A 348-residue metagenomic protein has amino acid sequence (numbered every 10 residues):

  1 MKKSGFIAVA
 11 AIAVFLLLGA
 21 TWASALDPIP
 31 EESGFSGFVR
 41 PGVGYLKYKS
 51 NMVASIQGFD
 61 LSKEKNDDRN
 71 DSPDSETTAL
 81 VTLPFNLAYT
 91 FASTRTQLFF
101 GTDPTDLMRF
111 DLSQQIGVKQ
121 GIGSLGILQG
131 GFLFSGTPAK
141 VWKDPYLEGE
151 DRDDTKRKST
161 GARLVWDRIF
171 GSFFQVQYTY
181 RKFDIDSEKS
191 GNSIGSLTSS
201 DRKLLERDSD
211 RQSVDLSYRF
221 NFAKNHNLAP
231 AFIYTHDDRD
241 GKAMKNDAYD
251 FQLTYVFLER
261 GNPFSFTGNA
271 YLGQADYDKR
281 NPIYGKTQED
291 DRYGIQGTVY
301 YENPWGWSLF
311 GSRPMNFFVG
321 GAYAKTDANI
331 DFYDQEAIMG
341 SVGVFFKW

Functional and structural regions predicted by a protein language model:
S24-F35, A92-F99, G121-Q129, W166-Q175 (+3 more regions): Short loop/turn motifs that connect adjacent beta-strands in outer-membrane beta-barrel proteins
S24-R95: Outer-membrane beta-barrel initiation region
S33-F35, T77-L83, F110-Q114, K156-A162 (+4 more regions): Residues that define the transmembrane beta-barrel architecture of outer-membrane proteins
G37-P41, L98-F100, L128-F132, F174-Y178 (+5 more regions): Membrane-embedded beta-strand positions of outer-membrane beta-barrel proteins
V43-K47, F91-S93, T102-D106, F132-P138 (+9 more regions): Transmembrane beta-strands of outer-membrane beta-barrel pores
L61-K65, Q115-A231, H236: Outer-membrane pore/translocation modules
F174-Q177, S209-R280: Detector for outer-membrane/organellar transmembrane beta-barrel domains, recognizing the amphipathic beta-strand
V299-Y301, Q335-W348: Outer-membrane beta-barrel "beta-signal"
